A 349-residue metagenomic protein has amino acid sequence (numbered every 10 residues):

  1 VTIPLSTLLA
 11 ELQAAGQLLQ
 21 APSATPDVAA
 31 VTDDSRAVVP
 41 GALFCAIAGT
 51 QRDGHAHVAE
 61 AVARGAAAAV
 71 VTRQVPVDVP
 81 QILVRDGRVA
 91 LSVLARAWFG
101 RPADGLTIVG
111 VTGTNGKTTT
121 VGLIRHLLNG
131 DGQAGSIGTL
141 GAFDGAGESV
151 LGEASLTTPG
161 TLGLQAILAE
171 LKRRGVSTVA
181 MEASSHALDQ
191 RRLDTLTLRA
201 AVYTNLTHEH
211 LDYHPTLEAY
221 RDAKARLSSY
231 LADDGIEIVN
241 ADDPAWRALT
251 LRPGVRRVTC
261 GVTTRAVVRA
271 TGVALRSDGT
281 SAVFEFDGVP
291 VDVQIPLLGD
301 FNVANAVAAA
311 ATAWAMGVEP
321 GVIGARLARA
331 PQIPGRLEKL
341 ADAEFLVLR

Functional and structural regions predicted by a protein language model:
V1-V93, A97, R226, A266-A274 (+3 more regions): N-terminal leader/targeting and accessory segments in enzymes
G16-Q17, G141-E148, T280-E285: Short polybasic amphipathic segments
A63-R64, L127-D131, A311-G317: Alpha-helix C-terminal capping segments
V71-V79, R173-R174, T178-M181, D189-L193 (+1 more regions): Acidic, Mg2+-coordinating active-site environments of NTP-dependent enzymes
R96-G152: Walker A (P-loop) phosphate-binding motif
V150-M181: Conserved nucleotide-sensing/catalytic segment adjacent to the nucleotide-binding pocket in NTP-handling enzymes
